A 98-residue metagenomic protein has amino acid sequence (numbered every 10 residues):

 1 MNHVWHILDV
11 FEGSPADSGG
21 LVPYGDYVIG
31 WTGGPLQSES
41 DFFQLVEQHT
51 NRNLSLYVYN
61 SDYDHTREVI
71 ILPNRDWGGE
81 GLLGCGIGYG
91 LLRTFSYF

Functional and structural regions predicted by a protein language model:
M1-F98: Intrinsically disordered, Ser/Thr/Pro/Gly-rich linkers and terminal tails that flank and connect PDZ domains
